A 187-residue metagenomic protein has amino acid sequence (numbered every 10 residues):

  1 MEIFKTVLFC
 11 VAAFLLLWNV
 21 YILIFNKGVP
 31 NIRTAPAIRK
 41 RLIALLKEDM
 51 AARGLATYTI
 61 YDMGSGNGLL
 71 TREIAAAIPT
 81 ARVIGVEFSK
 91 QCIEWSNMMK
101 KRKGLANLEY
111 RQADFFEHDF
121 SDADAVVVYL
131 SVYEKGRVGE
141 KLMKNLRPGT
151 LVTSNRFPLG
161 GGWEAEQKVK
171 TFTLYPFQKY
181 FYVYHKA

Functional and structural regions predicted by a protein language model:
M1-A52: S-adenosyl-L-methionine
G54-G66: Conserved class I S-adenosyl-L-methionine
G68-R72: Glycine-rich SAM-binding Motif I of class I
R82-E87: Conserved SAM-binding motif I beta-strand of class I
S96: Conserved SAM-binding loop
K103-F115: Conserved SAM-binding strand-loop segment of SAM-dependent methyltransferases
A123-R137: A short SAM/SAH-binding and catalytic strip from SAM-dependent methyltransferases
E134-A187: C-terminal substrate-binding/active-site "lid" region of AdoMet-derived donor-dependent transferases
